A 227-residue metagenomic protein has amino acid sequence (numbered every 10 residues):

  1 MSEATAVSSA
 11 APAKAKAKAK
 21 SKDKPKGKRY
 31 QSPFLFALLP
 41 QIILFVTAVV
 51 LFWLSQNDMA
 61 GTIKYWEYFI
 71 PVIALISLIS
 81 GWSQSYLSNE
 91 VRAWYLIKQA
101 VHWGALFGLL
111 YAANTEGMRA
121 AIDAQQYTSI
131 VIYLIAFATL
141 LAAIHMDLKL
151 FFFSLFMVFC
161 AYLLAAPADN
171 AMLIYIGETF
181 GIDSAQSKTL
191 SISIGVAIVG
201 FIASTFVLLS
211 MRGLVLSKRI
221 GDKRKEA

Functional and structural regions predicted by a protein language model:
M1-Q31: Short, Lys/Arg-rich, polar N-terminal cytosolic tail immediately upstream of the first transmembrane signal-anchor
S32-A105: Selected alpha-helical membrane-embedding segments in polytopic membrane proteins
V49, F137-L141, F159-L163: Alpha-helical transmembrane segments of multipass membrane proteins
T62-A74, M118-Y133, I194-G195: Structural signature of hydrophobic alpha-helical transmembrane segments
Y65-Y68, N170-R224: Alpha-helical transmembrane segments and their immediate juxtamembrane flanks in integral membrane proteins
L78-W94, F137-I144, L209-S217: C-terminal ends of transmembrane helices
A100-D147: C-terminal halves and exits of single transmembrane alpha-helices
K149-L164: Central hydrophobic cores of alpha-helical transmembrane segments in multi-pass integral membrane proteins
